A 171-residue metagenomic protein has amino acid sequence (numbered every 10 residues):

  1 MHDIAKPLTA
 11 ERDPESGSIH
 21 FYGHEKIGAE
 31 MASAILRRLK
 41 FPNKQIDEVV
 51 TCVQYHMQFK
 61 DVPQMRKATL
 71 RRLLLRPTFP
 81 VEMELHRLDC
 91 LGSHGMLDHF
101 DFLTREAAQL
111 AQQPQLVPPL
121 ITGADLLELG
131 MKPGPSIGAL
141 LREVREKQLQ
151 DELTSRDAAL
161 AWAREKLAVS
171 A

Functional and structural regions predicted by a protein language model:
M1-A171: C-terminal subdomains that position terminal phosphate/3'-OH groups for nucleotidyl transfer/ligation, primarily on
